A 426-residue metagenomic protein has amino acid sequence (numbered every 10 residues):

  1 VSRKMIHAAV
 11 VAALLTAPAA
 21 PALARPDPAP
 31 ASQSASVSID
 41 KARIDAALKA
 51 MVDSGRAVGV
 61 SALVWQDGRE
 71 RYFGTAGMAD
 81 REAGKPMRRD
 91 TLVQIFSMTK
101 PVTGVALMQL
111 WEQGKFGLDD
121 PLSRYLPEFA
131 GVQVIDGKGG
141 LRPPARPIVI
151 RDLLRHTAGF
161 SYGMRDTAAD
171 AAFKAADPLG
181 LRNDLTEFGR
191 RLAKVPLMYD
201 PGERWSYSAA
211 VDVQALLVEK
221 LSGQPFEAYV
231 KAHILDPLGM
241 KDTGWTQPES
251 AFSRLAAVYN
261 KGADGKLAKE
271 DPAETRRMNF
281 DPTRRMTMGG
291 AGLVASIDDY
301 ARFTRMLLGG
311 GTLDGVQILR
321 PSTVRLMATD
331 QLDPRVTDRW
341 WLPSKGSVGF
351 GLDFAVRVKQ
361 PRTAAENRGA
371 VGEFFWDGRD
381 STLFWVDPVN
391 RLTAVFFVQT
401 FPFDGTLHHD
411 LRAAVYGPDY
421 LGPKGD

Functional and structural regions predicted by a protein language model:
V1-A9: Bacterial N-terminal signal peptides that target proteins for export
A8-P18: Bacterial N-terminal signal peptides
A19-A31: Signal peptide processing junction and immediate N-terminal pro/mature segment of secreted/exported proteins
A35-I95, K115-G117, G131-G137, M278 (+3 more regions): Short, conserved catalytic-motif segment at the N-terminal edge
I44-M51, A62, G68-E70, T91-L122 (+4 more regions): Active-site SXXK
V132-R368: Short, surface-exposed loop or secondary-structure junction motifs that flank catalytic or metal-binding residues
E373, D380-N390: Short, surface-exposed beta-strand/loop micro-motifs that present aromatic residues
